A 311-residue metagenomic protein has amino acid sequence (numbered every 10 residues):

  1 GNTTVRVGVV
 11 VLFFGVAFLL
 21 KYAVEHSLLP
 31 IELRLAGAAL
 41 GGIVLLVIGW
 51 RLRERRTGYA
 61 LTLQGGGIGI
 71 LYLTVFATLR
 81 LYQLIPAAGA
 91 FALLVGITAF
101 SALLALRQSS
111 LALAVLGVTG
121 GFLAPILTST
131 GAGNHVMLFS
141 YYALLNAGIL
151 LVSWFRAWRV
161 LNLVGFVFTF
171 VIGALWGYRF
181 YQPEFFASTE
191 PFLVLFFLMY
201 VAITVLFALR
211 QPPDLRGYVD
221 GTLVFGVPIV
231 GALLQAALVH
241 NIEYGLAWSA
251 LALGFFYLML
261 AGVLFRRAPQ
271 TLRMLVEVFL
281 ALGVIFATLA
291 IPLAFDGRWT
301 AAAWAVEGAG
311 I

Functional and structural regions predicted by a protein language model:
G1-I311: Alpha-helical multi-pass membrane segments and their bilayer interfacial helix-loop junctions
